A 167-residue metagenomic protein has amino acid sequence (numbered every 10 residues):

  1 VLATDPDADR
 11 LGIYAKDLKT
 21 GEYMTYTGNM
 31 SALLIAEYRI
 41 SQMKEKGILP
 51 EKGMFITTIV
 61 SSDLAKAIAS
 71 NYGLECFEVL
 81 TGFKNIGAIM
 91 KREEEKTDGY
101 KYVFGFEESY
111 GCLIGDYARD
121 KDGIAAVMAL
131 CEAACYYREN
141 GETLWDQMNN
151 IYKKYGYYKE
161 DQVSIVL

Functional and structural regions predicted by a protein language model:
V1-G12: N-terminal small/polar loop signature for handling phosphorylated ligands or for N-terminal nucleophile
P6, A15-D17, E108: Active-site phosphate-binding/coordination module
R10, S31-L34, F83-G87: Short gly/pro/ser/thr-enriched loop/turn and capping motifs at secondary-structure boundaries
G12-K16, G115: Short beta-strand-to-turn element immediately C-terminal to the catalytic PLP-Schiff-base lysine in fold type I
D17-K44: Cysteine protease catalytic core and zymogen-processing segment of caspase-like enzymes
G21-M24, Q42-L167: Phosphate-binding and adjacent anionic-ligand microenvironments
